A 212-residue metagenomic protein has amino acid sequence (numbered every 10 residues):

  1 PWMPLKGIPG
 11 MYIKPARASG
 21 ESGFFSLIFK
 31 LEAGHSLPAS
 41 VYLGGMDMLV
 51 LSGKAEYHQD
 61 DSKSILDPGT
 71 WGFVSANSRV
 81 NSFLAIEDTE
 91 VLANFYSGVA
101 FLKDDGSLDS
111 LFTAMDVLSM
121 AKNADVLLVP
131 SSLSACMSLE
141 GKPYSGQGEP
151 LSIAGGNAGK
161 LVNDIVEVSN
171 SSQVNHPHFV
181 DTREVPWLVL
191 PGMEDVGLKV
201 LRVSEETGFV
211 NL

Functional and structural regions predicted by a protein language model:
P1-L49, K54-L212: Jelly-roll (double-stranded beta-helix
